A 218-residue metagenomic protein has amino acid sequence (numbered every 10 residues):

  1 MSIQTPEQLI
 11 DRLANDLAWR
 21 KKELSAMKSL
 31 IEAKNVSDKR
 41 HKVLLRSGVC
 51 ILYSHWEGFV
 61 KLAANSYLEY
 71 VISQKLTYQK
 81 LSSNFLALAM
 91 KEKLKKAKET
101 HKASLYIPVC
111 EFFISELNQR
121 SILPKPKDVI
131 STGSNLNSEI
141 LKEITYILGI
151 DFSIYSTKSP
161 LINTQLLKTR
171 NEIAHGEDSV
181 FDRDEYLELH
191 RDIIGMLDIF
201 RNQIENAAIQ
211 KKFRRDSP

Functional and structural regions predicted by a protein language model:
M1-S47, Y78-N84: Charged alpha-helical initiation segments
S2-S25, E139-P218: Polyanionic, low-complexity intrinsically disordered segments
K28-V36, A64, L68, D178: Short, flexible helix-adjacent loops and helix caps
E32, Y70-Q74, D192: Residue-level signature of transmembrane alpha-helix interfaces in integral membrane proteins
A33, K61, L68, R183-Y186 (+1 more regions): A generic "cationic amphipathic patch" detector
R40-L52, W56, F181, E185: Conserved aromatic-histidine-acidic binding/catalytic patches
I51-L52, F59, A64-Y155: Helix-loop junctions and short alpha-helical segments
Y53-K61, N65, R191, G195-D198 (+1 more regions): A broad, structural surface signal
